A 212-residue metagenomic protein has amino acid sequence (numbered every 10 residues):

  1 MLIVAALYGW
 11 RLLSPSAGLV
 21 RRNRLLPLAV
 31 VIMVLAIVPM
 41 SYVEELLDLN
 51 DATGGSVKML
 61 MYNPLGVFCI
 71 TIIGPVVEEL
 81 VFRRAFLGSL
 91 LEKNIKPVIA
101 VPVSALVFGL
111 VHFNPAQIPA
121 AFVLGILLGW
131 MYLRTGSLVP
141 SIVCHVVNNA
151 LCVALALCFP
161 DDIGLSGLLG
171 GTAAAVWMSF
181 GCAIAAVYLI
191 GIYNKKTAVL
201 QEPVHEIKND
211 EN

Functional and structural regions predicted by a protein language model:
M1-G9, R24-L28, A174-S179: Alpha-helical transmembrane segments in multi-pass membrane proteins
V4-P15, M131-R134, V187-K196: Structural signal for the C-terminal ends of transmembrane alpha-helices and the immediately following loop
L12-V77, G88-K93, L165-S166, L200-E206 (+1 more regions): Juxtamembrane helix-loop-helix connectors linking adjacent transmembrane helices in multi-pass membrane enzymes
L26-V31, P64, F68, V98-V103 (+2 more regions): Hydrophobic alpha-helical transmembrane segments
I73, V103-V107, V143, V147: Hydrophobic residues within alpha-helical transmembrane segments of multi-pass solute transporters/permease subunits
L80-V103, W130-S137: Membrane-interface helix/loop boundary segments of multi-pass membrane proteins
Q117-A173: Functionally important transmembrane alpha-helices
T172-Y188: Small-residue-rich transmembrane alpha-helices that serve as helix-helix interface/gating elements in multipass
